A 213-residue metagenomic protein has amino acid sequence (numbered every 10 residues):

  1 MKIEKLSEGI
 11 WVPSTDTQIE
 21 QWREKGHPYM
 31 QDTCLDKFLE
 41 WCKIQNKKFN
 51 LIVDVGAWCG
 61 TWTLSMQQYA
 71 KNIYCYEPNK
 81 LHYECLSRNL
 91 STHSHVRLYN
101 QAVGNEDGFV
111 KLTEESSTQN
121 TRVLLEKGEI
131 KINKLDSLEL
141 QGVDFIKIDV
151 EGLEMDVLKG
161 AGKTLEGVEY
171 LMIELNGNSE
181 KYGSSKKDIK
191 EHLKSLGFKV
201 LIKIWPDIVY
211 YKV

Functional and structural regions predicted by a protein language model:
M1-H95, G177-N178, S185-V213: S-adenosyl-L-methionine
E4-L35, S94, Y99-Q141: Glycine-rich adenosyl-binding loop in Rossmann-like folds that engage adenosine-containing cofactors
W41-I44, G108-K111, L158: Adenylate-forming
L51-W62, G128, I132-G183: Active-site segment flanking the S-adenosylmethionine/decSAM binding pocket in AdoMet-dependent transferases
M66, L86, L112, V157-A161: Hydrophobic packing residues within well-ordered alpha-helices of enzyme cores
N79-K80, A102-E106, G152, G177-S179: Short "lid" loop at the C-terminus of a central beta-strand within the Rossmann-like core of SAM-dependent
L81-H82, V103, L124-E129, I173-N176 (+1 more regions): Short, surface-exposed, polar/charged, turn-prone segments marking secondary-structure boundaries
